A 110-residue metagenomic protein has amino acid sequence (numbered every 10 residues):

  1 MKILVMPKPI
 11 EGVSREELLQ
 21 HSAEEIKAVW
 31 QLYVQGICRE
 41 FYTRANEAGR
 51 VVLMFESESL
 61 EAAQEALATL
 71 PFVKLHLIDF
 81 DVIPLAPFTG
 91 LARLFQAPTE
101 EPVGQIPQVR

Functional and structural regions predicted by a protein language model:
M1-R110: Conserved, structured core segments of small domains
